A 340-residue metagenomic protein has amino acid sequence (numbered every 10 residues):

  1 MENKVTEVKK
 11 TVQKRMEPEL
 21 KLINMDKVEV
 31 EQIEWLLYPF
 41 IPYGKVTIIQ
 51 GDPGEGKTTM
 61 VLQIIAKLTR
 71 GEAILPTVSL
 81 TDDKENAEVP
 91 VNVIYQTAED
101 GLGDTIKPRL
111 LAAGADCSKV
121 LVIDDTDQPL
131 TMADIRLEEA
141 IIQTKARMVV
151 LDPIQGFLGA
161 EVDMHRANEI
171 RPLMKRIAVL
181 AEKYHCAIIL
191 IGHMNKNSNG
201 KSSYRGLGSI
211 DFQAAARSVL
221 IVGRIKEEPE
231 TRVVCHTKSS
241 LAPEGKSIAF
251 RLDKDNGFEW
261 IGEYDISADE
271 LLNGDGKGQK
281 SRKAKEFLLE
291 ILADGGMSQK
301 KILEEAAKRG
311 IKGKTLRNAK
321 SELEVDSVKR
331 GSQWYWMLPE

Functional and structural regions predicted by a protein language model:
E2-K21, P90, I142-K145, K183-Y184 (+1 more regions): C-terminal regions of RecA-like/P-loop NTPase motor modules
V12-L36: N-terminal pre-Walker A segment at the start of P-loop NTPase domains
V30-Q32, L36-L37, P53-E55, A73 (+8 more regions): Conserved inter-motif catalytic segment of the P-loop NTP-binding fold
P42: Residues immediately N-terminal to the Walker A/P-loop in ABC ATPase nucleotide-binding domains
I48-I49, G54, T58-T59, V93-Q96 (+3 more regions): Phosphate-binding/switch region of NTP-binding enzymes
M60, I64: Hydrophobic positions on the alpha1 helix immediately C-terminal to the Walker A/P-loop
T69: Gly/Ala-rich phosphate-binding loop of Rossmann-like dinucleotide-binding domains, activating on the conserved
